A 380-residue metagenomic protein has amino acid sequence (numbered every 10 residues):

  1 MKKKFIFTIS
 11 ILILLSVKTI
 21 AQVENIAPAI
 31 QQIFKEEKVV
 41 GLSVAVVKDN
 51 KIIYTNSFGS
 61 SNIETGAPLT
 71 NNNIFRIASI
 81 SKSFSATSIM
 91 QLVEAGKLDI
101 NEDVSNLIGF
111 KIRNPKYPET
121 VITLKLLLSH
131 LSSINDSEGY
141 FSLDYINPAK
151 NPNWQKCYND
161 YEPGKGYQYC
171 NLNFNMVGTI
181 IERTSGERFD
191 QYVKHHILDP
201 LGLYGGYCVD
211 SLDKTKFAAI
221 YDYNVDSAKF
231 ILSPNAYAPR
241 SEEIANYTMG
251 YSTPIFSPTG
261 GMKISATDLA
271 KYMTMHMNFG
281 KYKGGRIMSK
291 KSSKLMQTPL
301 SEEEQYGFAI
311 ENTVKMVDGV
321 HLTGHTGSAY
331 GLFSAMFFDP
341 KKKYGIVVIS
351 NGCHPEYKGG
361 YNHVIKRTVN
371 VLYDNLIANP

Functional and structural regions predicted by a protein language model:
M1-E24: Bacterial Sec-dependent N-terminal signal peptides
V23-F75, P148-C157, N370-Y373: Short, conserved catalytic-motif segment at the N-terminal edge
N25-Q32, G41, S79, F84 (+11 more regions): Extracytoplasmic/secreted proteins, especially bacterial periplasmic and envelope-associated proteins
E36-S43, E64-L126, Y161-N173, S257-G260 (+1 more regions): Short active-site loop at a secondary-structure junction that contains or immediately precedes the catalytic residue(s)
T65-A67, F333-M336, E356-N362: A short, polar/proline- and glycine-enriched secondary-structure boundary/capping micro-motif
P115-S328: Short, surface-exposed loop or secondary-structure junction motifs that flank catalytic or metal-binding residues
I255-G261, T323-K342, V347-P355: Glycine-rich phosphate/pyrophosphate-binding beta-alpha loops
G352-P380: Short, gly/Ser/Thr-rich active-site loops of penicillin-recognizing serine hydrolases
